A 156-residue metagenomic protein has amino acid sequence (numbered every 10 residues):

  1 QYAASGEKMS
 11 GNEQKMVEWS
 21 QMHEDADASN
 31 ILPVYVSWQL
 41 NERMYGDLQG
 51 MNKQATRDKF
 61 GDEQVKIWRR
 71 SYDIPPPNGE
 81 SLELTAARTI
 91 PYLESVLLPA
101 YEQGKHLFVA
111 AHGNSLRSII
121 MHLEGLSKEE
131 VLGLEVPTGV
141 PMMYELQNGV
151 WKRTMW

Functional and structural regions predicted by a protein language model:
Q1-K66, E94, M121-G149: Phosphate-coordination/substrate-recognition cap region in phosphate-metabolizing enzymes
N41-E42, D73-I74, G113-L116, G149: Short, solvent-exposed loop/turn segments at secondary-structure junctions
R57, L82, A86-I90: Amphipathic, non-transmembrane alpha-helical scaffold segments
Q64-L84: Short glycine/proline- and acidic residue-enriched helix-loop micro-motifs that form flexible lids or anion-recognition
T89-L97: Long, compositionally biased
V96-K105: Glycine-rich phosphate-binding loop signature in dinucleotide/nucleotide-binding domains
K105-S118: Beta-strand elements within well-structured catalytic alpha/beta cores of enzymes that handle phosphate/sulfate esters
G149-W156: Short, well-ordered strand-loop elements centered on a beta-strand within folded domains, enriched for acidic residues
